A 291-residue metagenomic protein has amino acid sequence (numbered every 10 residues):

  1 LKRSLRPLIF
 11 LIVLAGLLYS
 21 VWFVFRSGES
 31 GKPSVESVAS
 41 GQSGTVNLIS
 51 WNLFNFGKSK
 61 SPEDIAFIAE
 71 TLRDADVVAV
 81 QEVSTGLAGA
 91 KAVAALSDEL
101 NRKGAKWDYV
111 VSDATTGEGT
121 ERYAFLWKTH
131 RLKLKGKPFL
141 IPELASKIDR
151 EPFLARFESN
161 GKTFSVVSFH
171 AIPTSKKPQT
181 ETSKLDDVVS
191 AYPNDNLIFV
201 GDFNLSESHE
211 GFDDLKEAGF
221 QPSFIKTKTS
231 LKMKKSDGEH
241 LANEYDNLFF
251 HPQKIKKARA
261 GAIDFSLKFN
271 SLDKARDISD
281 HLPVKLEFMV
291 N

Functional and structural regions predicted by a protein language model:
L5-L11, Y19-V38, G86, S190-D195 (+1 more regions): Metal-dependent phosphoester-hydrolase catalytic domains
T45-N55, K135-P138, L154, T163-P173: Active-site-proximal beta-strand elements of phosphoester/diester hydrolases
V46-L53, I68, L72-A92, L126 (+5 more regions): Active-site beta-strand/loop signature of hydrolases that rely on acidic residues for catalysis
S50-I65, S84, L144, I172: Acidic/histidine-rich helix-loop elements that form or flank divalent-metal/phosphate-binding sites at the catalytic
K58-A66, A92, D108-V111, K137 (+3 more regions): N-terminal post-signal-peptidase region of extra-cytosolic proteins
K58-S59, G86-V93, E118-E121, K135-G136 (+3 more regions): Extracytoplasmic/secreted cell-surface and envelope-processing proteins
A79-Q81, V110-S112, I198-D202, P222-T227: Active-site neighborhood of phospho(di)ester-bond hydrolases with catalytic His/Asp-centered motifs
G89-K162: Structured beta-strand-rich core segments of catalytic domains in phosphoester-bond hydrolases
